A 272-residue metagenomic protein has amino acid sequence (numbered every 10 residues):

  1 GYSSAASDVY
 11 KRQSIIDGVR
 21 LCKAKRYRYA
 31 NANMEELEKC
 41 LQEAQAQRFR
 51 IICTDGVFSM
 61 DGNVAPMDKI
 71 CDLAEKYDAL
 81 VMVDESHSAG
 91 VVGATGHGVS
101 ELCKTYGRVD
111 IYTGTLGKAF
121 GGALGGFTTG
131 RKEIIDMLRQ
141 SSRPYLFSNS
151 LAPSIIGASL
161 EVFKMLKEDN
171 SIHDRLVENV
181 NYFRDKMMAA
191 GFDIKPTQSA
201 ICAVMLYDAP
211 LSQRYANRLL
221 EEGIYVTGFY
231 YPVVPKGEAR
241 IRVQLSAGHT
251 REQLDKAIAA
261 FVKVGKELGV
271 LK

Functional and structural regions predicted by a protein language model:
G1-A6, Y10: Single conserved hydrophobic/aromatic residue that forms the stacking wall/gate of nucleotide- or nucleobase-binding
S14-K23: Active-site-proximal loop->helix
C22, K76-Y77, A190, E222 (+1 more regions): Helix C-cap/helix->beta junction micro-motif
Y27-V83: Active-site phosphate-binding strand-loop segment of PLP-dependent enzymes
Y77-L80, H87, V92-Q198, L211: Active-site C-terminal subdomain of aminotransferase-like
D174-F183, M188-G223, V233, G237-E238 (+1 more regions): Conserved PLP-binding catalytic core of the aspartate aminotransferase-like
E221-I224, P232-K272: PLP-dependent enzyme catalytic core of the Aspartate aminotransferase-like
